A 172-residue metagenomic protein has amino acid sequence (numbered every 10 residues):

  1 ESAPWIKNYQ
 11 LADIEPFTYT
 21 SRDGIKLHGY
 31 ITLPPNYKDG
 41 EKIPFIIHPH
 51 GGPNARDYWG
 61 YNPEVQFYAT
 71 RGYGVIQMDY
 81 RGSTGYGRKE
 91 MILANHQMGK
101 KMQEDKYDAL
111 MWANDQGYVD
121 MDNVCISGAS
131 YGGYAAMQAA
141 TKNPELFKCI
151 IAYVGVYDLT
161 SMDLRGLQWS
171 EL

Functional and structural regions predicted by a protein language model:
E1-E41, P63-Q66, T70: Non-catalytic accessory segments flanking enzyme active sites
S2-W5, P35-Y37, A55-Y58, W112-Q116: Conserved helix-loop functional segments at active or binding sites
A12, Y61, G99-M102: Short, conserved glycine- and acidic-residue-centered signature motifs in active-site or ligand-binding loops
Y19, G29, I47, Y68 (+3 more regions): Conserved hydrophobic/aromatic pocket- or pore-lining residues that grip, position, or stack substrates in active sites
T32, H48-P49, S127: Short hydrophobic segments within beta-strands
Y37-G87, Y134, L159: Short substrate-entry loop that stabilizes the transition state in hydrolases
M78-L172: Active-site-proximal cap/loop segments of hydrolase catalytic domains
